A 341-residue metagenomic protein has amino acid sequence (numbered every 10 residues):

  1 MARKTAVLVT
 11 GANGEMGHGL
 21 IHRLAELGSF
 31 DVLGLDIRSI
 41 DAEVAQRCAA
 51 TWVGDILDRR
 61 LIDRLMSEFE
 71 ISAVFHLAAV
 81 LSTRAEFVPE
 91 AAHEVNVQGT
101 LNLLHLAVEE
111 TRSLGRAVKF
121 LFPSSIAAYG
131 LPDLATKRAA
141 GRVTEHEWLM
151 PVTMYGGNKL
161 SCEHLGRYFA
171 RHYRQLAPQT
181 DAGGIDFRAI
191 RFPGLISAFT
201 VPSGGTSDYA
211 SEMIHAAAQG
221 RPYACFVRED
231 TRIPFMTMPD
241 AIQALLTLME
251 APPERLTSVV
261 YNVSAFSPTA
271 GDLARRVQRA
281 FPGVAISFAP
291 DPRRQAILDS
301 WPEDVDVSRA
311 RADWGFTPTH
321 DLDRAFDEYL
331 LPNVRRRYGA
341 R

Functional and structural regions predicted by a protein language model:
V7-L27: N-terminal Rossmann NAD(P)H-binding glycine-rich loop of SDR-like oxidoreductase domains
Q46-D58: Rossmann-fold cofactor-recognition segment
I56-V95: NAD(P)H-binding glycine-rich loop region in Rossmannoid oxidoreductase-like domains and their noncatalytic homologs
A85-E86, H146-M150, R191-G204, E212-M236: A conserved pocket-lining segment of Rossmann-fold NAD(P)-dependent short-chain dehydrogenase/reductase
L101-M154: Conserved Rossmann-fold NAD(P)-dependent oxidoreductase catalytic core, especially the SDR/UDP-sugar
M150-F187: Active-site Tyr-X1-5-Lys
L160, G183, L195-S211, M238-P239 (+1 more regions): Glycine/proline-rich active-site loop of Rossmann-fold NAD(P)-dependent oxidoreductases
R221, F226-E229, P234-R341: C-terminal substrate-binding subdomain of Rossmann-fold SDR/epimerase-dehydratase oxidoreductases
